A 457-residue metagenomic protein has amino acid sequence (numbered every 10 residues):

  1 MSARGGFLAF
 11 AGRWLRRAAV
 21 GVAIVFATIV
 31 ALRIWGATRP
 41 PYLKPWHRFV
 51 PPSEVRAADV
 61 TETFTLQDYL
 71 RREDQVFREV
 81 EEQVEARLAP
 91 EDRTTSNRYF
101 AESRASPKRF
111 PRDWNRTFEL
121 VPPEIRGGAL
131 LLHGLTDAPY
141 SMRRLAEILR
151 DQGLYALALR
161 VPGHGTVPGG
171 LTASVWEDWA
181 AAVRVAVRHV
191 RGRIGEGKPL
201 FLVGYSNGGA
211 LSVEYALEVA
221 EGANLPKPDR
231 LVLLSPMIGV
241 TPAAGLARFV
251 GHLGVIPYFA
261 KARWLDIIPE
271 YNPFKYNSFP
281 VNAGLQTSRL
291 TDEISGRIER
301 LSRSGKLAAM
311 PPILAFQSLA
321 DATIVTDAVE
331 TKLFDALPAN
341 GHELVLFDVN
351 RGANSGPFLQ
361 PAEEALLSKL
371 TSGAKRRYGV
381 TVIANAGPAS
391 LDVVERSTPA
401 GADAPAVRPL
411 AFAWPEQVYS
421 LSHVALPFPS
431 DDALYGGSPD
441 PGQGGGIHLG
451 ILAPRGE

Functional and structural regions predicted by a protein language model:
S2-G128, P226, P415-Y419, L426-E457: Flexible, membrane-associating and regulatory peripheral segments of lipid-active enzymes
K108-G165: Short, surface-exposed "cap/lid" segments of acyl-processing enzymes
E119-P122, K275-R455: Serine-hydrolase catalytic core
L131, G163-E177, F249-H252: Cap/lid segment of the alpha/beta-hydrolase catalytic domain
V167-F201: Catalytic nucleophile-loop/oxyanion-hole region of alpha/beta-hydrolase and closely related hydrolase-like folds
L202-G204, L234, F316: Short beta-strand immediately N-terminal to the catalytic nucleophile in serine-hydrolase-like folds
V203-S212: Gly/Ala-rich beta-loop-alpha elbow adjacent to hydrolase catalytic centers
L231-A243, V349: Active-site nucleophile loop of the alpha/beta-hydrolase fold
